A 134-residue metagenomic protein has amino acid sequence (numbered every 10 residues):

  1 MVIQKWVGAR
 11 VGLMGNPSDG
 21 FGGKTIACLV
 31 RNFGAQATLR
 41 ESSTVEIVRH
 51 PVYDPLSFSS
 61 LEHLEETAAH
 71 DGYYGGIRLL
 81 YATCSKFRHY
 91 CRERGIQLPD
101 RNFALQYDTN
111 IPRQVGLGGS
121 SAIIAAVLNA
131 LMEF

Functional and structural regions predicted by a protein language model:
M1-L117, N129-F134: ATP-binding N-lobe of GHMP and related small-molecule kinases
S120: Short, conserved phosphate/pyrophosphate- and ester-handling motifs at nucleotide-, phospho-/glycolipid
